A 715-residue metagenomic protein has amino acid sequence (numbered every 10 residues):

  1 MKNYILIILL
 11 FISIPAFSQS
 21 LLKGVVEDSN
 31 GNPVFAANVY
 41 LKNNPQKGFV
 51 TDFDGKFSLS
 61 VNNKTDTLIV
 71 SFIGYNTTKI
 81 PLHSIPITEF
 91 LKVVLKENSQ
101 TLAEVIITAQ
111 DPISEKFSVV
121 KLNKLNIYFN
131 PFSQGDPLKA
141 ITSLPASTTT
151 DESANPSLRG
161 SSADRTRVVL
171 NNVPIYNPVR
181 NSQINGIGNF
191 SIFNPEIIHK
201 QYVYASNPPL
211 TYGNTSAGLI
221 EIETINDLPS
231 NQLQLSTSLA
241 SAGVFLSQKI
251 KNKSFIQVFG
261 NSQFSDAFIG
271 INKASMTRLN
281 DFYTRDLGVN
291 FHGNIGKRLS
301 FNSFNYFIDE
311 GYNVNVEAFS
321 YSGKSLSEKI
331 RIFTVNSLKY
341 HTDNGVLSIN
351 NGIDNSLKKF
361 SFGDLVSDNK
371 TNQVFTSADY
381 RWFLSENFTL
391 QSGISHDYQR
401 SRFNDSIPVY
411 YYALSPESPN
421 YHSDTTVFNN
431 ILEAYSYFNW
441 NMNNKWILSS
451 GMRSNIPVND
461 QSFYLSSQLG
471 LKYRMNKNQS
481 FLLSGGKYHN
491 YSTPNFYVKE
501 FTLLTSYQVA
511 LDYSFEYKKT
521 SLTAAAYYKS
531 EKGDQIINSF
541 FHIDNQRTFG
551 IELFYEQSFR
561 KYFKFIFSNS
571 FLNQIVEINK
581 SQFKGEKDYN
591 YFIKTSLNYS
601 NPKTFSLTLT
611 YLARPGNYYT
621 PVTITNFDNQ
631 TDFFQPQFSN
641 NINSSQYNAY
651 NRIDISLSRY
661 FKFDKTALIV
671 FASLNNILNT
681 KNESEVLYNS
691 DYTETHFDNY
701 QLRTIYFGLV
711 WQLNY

Functional and structural regions predicted by a protein language model:
E27-N30, A37-K42, S71-N76, I85-N130 (+3 more regions): Short, acidic, small-residue-rich periplasmic hinge/interaction motif at the N-terminus of Gram-negative outer-membrane
P45-K56: Short, acidic Ser/Thr/Gly-rich low-complexity loop/linker segments typical of extracellular and cell-surface proteins
E89, P112-T166, N172-P208, L219: Periplasmic N-terminal accessory/gating domains of Gram-negative outer-membrane beta-barrel systems
R167, K200-T211, A217-I225, Q232-T277 (+2 more regions): Predominantly transmembrane beta-strands of Gram-negative outer membrane beta-barrel pores used for transport
S265-F268, R278-F282, S300-F375: Flexible loop and strand-edge segments within Gram-negative outer membrane beta-barrel domains
N350-G352, L503-F549, F554-F565: Membrane-embedded beta-barrel scaffold of Gram-negative outer-membrane proteins
M442-N444, Y528-S530, H542-T623: Gram-negative outer-membrane beta-barrel transporters
A613-Q630, R652, S658-Y715: C-terminal beta-signal and adjacent terminal beta-strands/loops of Gram-negative outer-membrane beta-barrel proteins
